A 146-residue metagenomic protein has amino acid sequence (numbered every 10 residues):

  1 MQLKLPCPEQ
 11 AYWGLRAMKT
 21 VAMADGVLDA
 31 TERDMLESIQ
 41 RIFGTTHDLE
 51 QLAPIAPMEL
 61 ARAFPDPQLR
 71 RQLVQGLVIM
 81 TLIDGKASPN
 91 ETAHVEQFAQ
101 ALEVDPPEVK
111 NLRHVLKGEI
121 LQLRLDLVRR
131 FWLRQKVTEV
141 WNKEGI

Functional and structural regions predicted by a protein language model:
M1-I146: Small-residue-enriched hydrophobic alpha-helices in membranes
